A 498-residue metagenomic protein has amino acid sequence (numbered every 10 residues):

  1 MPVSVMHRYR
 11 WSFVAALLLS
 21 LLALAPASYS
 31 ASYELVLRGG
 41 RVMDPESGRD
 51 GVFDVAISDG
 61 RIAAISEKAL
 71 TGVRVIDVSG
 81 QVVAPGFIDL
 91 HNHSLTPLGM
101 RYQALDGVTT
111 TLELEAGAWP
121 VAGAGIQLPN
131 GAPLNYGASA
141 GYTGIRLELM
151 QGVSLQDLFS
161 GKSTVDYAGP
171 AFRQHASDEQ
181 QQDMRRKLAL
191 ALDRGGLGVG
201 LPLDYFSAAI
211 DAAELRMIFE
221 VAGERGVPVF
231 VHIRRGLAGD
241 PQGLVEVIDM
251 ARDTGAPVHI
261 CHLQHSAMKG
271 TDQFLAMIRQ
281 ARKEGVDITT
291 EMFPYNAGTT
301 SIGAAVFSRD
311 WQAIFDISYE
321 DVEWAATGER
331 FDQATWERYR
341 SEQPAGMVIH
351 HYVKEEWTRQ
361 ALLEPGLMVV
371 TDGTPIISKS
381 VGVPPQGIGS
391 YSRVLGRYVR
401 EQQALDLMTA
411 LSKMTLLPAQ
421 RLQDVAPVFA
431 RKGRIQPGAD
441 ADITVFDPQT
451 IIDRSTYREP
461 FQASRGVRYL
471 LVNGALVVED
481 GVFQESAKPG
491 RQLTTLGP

Functional and structural regions predicted by a protein language model:
V3-M6, R10, V14-L19, L24-F53 (+5 more regions): Active-site microenvironment of metallo-dependent hydrolases
V36, V75-D77, F87, Y136-A138 (+2 more regions): Conserved beta-strand scaffold positions in the cores of enzyme catalytic domains, especially in NTP/NDP-utilizing
K68-V73, D77-G131: Metal-associated gating/positioning segment near the N- to mid-region
H91, L203-A208, I233-A238, H262-M268 (+2 more regions): Conserved short loop/turn motifs at secondary-structure junctions
R101-A122, P133-G144, D193-S207, R225-R235 (+3 more regions): Divalent metal-dependent hydrolysis catalytic cores, especially in the metallo-beta-lactamase
W119-G123, A209-I218, G243: Active-site-adjacent beta->alpha loops and helix N-cap segments on the catalytic face of soluble alpha/beta enzymes
E148-I210, I248-R252, A256-P257, C261-L407: Active-site neighborhoods of metal-dependent hydrolases
